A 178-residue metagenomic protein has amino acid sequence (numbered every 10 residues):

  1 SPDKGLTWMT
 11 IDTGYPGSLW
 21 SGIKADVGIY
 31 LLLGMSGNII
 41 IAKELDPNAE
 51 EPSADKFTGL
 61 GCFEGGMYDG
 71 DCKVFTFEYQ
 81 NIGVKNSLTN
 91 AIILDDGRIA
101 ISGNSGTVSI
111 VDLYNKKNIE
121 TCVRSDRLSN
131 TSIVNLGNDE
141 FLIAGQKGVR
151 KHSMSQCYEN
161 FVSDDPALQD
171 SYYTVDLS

Functional and structural regions predicted by a protein language model:
S1-S178: Residue-level hotspots at or immediately adjacent to binding/recognition sites across diverse folds
